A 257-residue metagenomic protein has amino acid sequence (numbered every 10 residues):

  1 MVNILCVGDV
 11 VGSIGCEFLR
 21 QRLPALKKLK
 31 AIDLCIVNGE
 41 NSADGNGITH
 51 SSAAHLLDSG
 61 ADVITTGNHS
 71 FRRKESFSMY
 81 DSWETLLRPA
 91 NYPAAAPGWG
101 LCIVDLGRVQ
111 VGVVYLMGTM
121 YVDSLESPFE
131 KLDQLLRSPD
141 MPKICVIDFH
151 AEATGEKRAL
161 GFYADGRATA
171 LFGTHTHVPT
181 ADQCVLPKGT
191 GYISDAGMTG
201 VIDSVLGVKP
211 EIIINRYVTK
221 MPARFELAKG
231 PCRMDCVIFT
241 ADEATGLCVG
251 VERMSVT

Functional and structural regions predicted by a protein language model:
M1-T257: Acidic, metal/ion-coordinating pockets
